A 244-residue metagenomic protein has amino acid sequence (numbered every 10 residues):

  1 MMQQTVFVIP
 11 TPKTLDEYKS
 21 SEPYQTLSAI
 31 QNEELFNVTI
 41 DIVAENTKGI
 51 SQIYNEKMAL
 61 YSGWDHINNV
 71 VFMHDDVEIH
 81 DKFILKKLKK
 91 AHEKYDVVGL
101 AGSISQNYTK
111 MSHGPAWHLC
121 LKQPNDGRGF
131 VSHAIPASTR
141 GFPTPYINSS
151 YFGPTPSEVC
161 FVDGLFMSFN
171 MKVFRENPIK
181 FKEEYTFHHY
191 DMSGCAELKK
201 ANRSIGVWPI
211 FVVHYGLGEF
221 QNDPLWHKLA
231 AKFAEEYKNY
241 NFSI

Functional and structural regions predicted by a protein language model:
M1-N32, D41-I42: N-proximal low-complexity "stem/linker" segments adjacent to membrane-targeting elements
V43-I50, E78: Short, acidic/glycine-rich phosphate-metal binding loop used to engage nucleotide
T47-S62: Glycine-rich, basic loop-to-helix element that forms the pyrophosphate-binding segment of sugar-nucleotide handling
H66-E78: Short beta-strand-to-loop acidic/aromatic patch adjacent to the donor-nucleotide binding site
H66-I67, K94-V97, R203: Short, high-confidence coil segments that cap the C-terminus of an alpha-helix and link into the following beta-strand
V77-A91: Acidic donor-binding/catalytic loop of UDP-sugar-dependent glycosyltransferases, especially processive GT2
K87-N177: Conserved catalytic core of nucleotide-sugar-dependent glycosyltransferases
F161-V162, F181-I244: C-terminal catalytic/acceptor-binding lobe
